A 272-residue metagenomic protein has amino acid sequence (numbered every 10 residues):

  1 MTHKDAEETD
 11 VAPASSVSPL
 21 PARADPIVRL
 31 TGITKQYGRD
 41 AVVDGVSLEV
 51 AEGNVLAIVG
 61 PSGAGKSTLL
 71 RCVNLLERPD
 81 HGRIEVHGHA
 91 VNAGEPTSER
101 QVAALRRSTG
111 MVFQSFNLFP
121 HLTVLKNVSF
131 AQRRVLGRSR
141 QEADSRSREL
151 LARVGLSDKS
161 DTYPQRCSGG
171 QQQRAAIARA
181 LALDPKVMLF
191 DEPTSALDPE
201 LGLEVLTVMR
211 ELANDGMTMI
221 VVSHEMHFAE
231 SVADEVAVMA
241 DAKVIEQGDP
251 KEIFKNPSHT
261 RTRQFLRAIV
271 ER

Functional and structural regions predicted by a protein language model:
M1-T34, R272: ABC-family P-loop ATPase nucleotide-binding domain
T2-H3, A240, K251-R272: C-terminal boundary and immediately downstream tail of ABC-type ATPase nucleotide-binding domains
D25-P250: ABC family nucleotide-binding domain
